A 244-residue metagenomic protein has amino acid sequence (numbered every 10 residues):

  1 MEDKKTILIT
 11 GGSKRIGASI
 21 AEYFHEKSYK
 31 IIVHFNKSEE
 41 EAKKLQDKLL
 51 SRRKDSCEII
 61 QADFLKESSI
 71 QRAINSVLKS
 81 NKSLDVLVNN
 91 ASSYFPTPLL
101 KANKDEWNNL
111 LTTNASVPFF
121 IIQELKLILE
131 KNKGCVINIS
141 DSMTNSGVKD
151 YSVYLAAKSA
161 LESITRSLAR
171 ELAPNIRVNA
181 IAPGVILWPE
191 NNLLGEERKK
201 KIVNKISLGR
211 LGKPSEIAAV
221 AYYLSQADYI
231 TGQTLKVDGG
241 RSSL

Functional and structural regions predicted by a protein language model:
S13-R15: Conserved glycine-rich cofactor-binding loop
K27-K44: Conserved glycine-rich Rossmann-like NAD(P)H-binding loop of the short-chain dehydrogenase/reductase
P98-L99, E106-L111, N191, R198-I202: Substrate-binding pocket helix/loop in short-chain dehydrogenase/reductase
I122, A157, T165: Active-site helix of classical SDR
L127, A169-P174: Alpha-helical segment proximal to the catalytic Tyr-Lys
A173-R177, T231-G232: Short, small/polar-rich loop/turn modules that mediate ligand/substrate recognition or access, typified
R210-V237, S242: C-terminal substrate-recognition "lid" of short-chain dehydrogenase/reductases
